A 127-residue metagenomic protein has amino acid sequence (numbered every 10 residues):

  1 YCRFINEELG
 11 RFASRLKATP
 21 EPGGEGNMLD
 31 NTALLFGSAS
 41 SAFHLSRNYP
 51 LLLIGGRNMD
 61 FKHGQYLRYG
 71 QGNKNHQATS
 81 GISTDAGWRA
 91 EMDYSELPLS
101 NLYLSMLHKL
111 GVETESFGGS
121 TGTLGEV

Functional and structural regions predicted by a protein language model:
Y1-V127: Feature marks hydrolase-like catalytic cores characterized by long aromatic- and Gly/Pro-rich stretches
